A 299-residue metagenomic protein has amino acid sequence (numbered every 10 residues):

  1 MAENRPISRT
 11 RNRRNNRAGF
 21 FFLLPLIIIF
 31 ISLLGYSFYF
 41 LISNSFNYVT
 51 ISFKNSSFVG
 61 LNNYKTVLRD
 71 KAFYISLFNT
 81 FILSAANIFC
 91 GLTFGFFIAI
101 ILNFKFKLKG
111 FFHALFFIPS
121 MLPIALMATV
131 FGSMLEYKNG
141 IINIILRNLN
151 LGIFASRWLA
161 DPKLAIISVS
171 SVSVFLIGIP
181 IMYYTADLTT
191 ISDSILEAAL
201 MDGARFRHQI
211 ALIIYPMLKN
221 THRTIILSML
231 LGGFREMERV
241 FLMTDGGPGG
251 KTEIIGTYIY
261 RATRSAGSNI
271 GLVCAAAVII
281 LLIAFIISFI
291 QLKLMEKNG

Functional and structural regions predicted by a protein language model:
N4, R11-G299: A structural signal for multi-pass alpha-helical bundles of membrane permease subunits that mediate small-molecule
